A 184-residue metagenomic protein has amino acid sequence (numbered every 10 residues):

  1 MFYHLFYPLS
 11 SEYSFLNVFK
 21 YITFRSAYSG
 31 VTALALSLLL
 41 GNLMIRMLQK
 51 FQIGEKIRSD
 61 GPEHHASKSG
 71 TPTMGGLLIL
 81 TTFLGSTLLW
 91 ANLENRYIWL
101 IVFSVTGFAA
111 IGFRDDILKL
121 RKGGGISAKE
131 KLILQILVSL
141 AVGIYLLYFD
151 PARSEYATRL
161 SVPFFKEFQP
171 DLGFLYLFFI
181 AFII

Functional and structural regions predicted by a protein language model:
F2-I184: "…together with the soluble PPM/PP2C metallo-phosphatase catalytic core" -> "…together with the soluble PPM/PP2C
